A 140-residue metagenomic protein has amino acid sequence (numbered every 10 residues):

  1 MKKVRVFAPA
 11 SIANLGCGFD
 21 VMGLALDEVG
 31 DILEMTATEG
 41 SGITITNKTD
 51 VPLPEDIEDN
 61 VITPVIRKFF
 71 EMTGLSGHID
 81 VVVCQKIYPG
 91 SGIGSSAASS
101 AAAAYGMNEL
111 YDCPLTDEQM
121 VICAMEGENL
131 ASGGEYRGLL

Functional and structural regions predicted by a protein language model:
M1-S91, E109, C113-L115: ATP-binding N-lobe of GHMP and related small-molecule kinases
S76-L140: Gly/Ser-rich oxyanion-binding loop with an adjacent helix/lid that shapes the negatively charged ligand pocket
